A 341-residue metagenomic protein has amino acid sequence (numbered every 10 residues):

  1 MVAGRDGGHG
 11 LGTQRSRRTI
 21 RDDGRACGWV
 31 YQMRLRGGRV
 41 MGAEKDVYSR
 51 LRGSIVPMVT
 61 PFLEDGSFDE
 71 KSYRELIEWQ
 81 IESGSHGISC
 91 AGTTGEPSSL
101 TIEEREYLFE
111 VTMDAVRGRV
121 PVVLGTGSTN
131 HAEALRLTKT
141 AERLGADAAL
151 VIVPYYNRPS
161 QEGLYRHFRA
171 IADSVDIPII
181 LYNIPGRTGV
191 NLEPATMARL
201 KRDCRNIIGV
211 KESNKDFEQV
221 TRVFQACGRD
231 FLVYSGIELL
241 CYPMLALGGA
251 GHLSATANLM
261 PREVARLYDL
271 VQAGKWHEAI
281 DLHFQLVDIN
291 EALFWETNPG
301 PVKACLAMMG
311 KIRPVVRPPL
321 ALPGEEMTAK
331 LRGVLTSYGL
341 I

Functional and structural regions predicted by a protein language model:
M1-V40: C-terminal hydrophobic helical "lid"/dimerization subdomain of Rossmann-like NAD(P)H-dependent oxidoreductases
R5-H9, T126-G127, V153, N157 (+6 more regions): Glycine- and other small-residue-rich loops at beta-strand/loop junctions that grip anionic moieties
G10-Q14, E70, A257: Conserved loop-to-helix N-cap of the C-terminal "lid" that shapes the substrate pocket in Rossmann-like
R18, E133-R136, H167, T196 (+2 more regions): Short acidic active-site motifs
A43-E44, R50-P61, S83-S85, A246-G249 (+1 more regions): C-terminal alpha-helical cap/extension of soluble enzyme domains
A43-V56, F62-G189, R199: Active-site beta->alpha loop and helix N-cap motifs at the rims of alpha/beta catalytic domains
D173-S174, R187-F294: Catalytic alpha/beta core domains of metabolic enzymes, predominantly
